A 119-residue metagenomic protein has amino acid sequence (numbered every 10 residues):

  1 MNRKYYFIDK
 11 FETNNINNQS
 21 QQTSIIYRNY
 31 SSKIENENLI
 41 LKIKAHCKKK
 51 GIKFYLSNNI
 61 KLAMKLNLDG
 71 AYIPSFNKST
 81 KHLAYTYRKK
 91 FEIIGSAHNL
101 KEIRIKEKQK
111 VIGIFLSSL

Functional and structural regions predicted by a protein language model:
M1-S79, Y85-I112: Conserved N-terminal beta1-alpha1 strand-loop-helix module at the mouth
L119: Flexible, small-/acidic-enriched active-site or ligand-binding loops
